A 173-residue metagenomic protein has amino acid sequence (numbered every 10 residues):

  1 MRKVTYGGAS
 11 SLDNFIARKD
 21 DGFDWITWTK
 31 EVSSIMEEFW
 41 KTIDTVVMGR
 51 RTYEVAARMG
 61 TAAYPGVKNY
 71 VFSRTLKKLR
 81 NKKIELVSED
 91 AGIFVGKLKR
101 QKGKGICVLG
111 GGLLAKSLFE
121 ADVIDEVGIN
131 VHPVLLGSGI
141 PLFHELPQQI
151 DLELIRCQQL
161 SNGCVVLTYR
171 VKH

Functional and structural regions predicted by a protein language model:
M1-H173: Enzymes that bind and transform nitrogen-containing heteroaromatic metabolites
